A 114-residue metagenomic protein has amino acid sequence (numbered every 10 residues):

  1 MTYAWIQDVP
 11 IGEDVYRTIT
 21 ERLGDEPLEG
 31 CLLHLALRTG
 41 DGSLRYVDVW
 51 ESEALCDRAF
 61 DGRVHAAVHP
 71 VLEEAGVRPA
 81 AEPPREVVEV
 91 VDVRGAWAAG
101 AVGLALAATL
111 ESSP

Functional and structural regions predicted by a protein language model:
M1-R45, V49-H69, E73-P114: Short S/T/G/P-rich N-terminal loop/turn motif that feeds into the first structured element of a domain
